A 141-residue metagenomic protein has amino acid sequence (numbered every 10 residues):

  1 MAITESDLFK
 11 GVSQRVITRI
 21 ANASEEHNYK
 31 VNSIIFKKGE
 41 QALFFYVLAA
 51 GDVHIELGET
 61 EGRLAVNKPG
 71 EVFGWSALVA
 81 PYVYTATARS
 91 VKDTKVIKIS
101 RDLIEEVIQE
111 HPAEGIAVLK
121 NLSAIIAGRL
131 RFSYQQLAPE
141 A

Functional and structural regions predicted by a protein language model:
M1-A141: Cytosolic regulatory regions built on CNB/CRP/Popeye-like sensor folds
